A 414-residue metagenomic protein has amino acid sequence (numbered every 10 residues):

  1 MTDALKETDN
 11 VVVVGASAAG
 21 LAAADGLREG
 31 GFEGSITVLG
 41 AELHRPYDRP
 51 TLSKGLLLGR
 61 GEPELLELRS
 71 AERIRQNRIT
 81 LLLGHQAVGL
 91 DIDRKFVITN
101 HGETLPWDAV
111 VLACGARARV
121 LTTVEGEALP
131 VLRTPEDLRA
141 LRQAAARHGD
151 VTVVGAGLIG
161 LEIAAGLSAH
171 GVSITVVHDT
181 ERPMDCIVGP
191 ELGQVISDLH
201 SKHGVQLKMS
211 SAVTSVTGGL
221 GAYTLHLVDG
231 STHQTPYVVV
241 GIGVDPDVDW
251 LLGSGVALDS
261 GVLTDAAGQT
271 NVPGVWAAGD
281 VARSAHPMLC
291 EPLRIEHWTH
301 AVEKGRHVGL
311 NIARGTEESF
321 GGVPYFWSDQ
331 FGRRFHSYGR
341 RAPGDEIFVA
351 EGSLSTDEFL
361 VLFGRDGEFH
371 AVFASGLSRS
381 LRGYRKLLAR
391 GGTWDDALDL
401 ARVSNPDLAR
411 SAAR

Functional and structural regions predicted by a protein language model:
T2, K6-N10, V281-S378: Mid-to-C-terminal Rossmann-like scaffold of FAD/NAD(P)H-dependent oxidoreductases
T2-T80, G166-I187, G383: Beta1-alpha1 glycine-rich phosphate/pyrophosphate-binding loop at the start of Rossmann-like nucleotide-binding domains
N10, H233-A257, F331-R414: C-terminal catalytic lobe of FAD-dependent flavoproteins
L66-E67, D150, I159, I163-S215 (+1 more regions): Rossmann-like dinucleotide-binding cores of NAD(P)H-dependent redox enzymes
G84-R94, R119, M209-G221: A conserved short coil-to-beta-strand element within the FAD-binding core of flavoproteins
L90-T104, T217-T232: Conserved beta-strand-loop-beta-strand element in the redox core of flavoprotein oxidoreductases
C114-H170: Glycine-rich dinucleotide-binding loop and its adjacent helix/turn
E127-H148, L220, T224-H226, T232-H307: FAD-site-proximal beta/loop scaffold in flavoenzymes
